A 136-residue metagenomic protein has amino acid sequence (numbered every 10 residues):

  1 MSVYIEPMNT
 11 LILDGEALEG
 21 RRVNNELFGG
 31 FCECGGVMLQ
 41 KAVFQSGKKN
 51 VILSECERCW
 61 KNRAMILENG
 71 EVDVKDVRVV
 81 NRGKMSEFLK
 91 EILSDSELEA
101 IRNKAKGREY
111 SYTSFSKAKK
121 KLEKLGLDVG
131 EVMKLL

Functional and structural regions predicted by a protein language model:
V3-I5, E16-N24, G35, K124-L136: Intrinsically disordered, low-complexity basic tails/linkers immediately adjacent to helix-turn-helix/homeobox/MYB/SANT
V3-N9, E16-A17, R21-R22, N50-R78: Short metal-binding segments enriched for Cys and/or His
T10-L13, L18-G29, K41-V43: N-terminal interaction/assembly modules
G29-G35, C56-C59: Short cysteine-rich clusters marking metal-coordination/redox-active sites
V37-Q40, A64: Short functional micro-motifs and their immediate structural scaffolds
A42-S54, G107: Short linker/helix segments within small regulatory modules
K75-E87: Amphipathic alpha-helical segment used for protein-protein interaction
S86-L136: Long, contiguous alpha-helical scaffold regions
